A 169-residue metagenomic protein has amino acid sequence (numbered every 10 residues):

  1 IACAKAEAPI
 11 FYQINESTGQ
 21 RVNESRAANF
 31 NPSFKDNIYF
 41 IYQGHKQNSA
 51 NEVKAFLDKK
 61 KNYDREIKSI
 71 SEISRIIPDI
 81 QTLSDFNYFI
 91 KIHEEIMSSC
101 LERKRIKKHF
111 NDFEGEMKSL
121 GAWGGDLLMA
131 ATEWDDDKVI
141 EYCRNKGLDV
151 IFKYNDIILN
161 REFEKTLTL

Functional and structural regions predicted by a protein language model:
A2-A122, M129-L169: C-terminal nucleotide
